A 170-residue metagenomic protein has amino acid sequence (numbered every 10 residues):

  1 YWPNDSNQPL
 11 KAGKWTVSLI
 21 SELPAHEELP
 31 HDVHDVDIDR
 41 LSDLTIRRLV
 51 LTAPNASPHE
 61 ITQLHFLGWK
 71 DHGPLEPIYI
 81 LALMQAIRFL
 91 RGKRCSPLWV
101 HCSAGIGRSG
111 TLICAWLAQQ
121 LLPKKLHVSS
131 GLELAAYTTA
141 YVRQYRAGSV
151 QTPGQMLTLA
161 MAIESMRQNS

Functional and structural regions predicted by a protein language model:
Y1-S170: Cysteine-based protein phosphatase catalytic domain of the PTP/DSP
